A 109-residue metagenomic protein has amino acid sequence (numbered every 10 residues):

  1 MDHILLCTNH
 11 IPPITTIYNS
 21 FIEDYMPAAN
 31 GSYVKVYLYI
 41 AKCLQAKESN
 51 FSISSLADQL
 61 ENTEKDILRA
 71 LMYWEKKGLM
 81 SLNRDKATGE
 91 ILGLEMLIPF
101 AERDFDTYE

Functional and structural regions predicted by a protein language model:
M1-A46: Short recognition helix of helix-turn-helix/winged-helix DNA-binding domains
F21, F51-S52, R69: Short Gly/charged-rich anion-binding patches and loops
E23-M26, A57-E61: Short, charged/polar micro-motifs that form catalytic or ligand-binding hotspots
V36, A46-L60: Short acidic, hydrophobic short linear motifs in intrinsically disordered regions
Y37, L56, A70-W74: Short, structured motif recognition centered on aromatic/hydrophobic residues
A41-A46, L56, K76, A87: Solvent-exposed, non-transmembrane amphipathic alpha-helical segments
K65-E109: Winged-helix/helix-turn-helix nucleic-acid-interaction surface
